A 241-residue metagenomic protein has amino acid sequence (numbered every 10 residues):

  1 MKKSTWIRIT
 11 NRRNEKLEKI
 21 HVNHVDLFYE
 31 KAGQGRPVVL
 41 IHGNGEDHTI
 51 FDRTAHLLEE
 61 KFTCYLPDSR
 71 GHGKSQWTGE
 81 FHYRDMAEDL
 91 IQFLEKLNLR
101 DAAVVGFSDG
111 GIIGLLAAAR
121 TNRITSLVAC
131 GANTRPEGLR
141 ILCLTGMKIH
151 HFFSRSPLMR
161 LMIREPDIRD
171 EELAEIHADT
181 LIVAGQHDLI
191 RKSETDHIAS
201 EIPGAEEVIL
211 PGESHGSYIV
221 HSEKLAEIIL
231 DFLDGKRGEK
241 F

Functional and structural regions predicted by a protein language model:
M1-V38, F62, R160, L230 (+1 more regions): Alpha/beta-hydrolase fold catalytic core
F28-K74: Conserved HGGG/HGGXW glycine-rich cap/lid loop of the alpha/beta-hydrolase fold
Y65-A102, E227: Active-site loop/oxyanion-hole signature of alpha/beta-hydrolase fold enzymes
R100-P136: Conserved hydrolase catalytic core segment
P157-E172: Active-site nucleophile elbow and catalytic-triad environment of alpha/beta-hydrolase enzymes
I176, I182-A184: Short beta-strand/loop motif that positions the catalytic acidic residue of the alpha/beta-hydrolase fold
L189-E194: Conserved alpha/beta-hydrolase "acid-adjacent" motif
E213-S222: Catalytic histidine-centered segment of alpha/beta-hydrolase-like enzymes
